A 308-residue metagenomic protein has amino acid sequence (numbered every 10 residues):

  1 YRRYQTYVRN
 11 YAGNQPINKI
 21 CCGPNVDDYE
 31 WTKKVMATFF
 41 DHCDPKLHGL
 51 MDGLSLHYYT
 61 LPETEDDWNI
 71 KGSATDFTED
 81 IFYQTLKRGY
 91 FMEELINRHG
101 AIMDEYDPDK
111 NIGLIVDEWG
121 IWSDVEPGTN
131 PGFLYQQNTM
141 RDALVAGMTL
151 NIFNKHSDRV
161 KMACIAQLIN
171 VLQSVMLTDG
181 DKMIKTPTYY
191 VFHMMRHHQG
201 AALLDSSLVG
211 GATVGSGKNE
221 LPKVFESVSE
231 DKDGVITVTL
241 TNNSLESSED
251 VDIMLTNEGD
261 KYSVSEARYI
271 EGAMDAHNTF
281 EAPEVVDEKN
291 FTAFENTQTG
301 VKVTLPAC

Functional and structural regions predicted by a protein language model:
Y1-G147, V209-N219: Noncatalytic carbohydrate-binding groove/subsite architecture in carbohydrate-active enzymes
Q15-P16, G49-L50, R159, S263 (+1 more regions): Short loop/turn motifs at secondary-structure junctions
I20-C21, S55, I115-V116, C164 (+2 more regions): Structured core elements
H42-C43, A101-Y106, T149-F153, G180 (+3 more regions): Generic recognition of flexible, low-complexity loop/linker segments
Y58, Q167, E271: Residues that line or immediately flank small-molecule/substrate-binding pockets and catalytic motifs
T64, Q173, S248: Glycine/Thr-rich phosphate-binding loops of Rossmann-like dinucleotide-binding domains
W68, N111-V235: Aromatic/acidic polysaccharide-binding cleft in carbohydrate-active enzymes
S207-L221, D233, T241-C308: C-terminal beta-sandwich/jelly-roll accessory domains of carbohydrate-active enzymes
